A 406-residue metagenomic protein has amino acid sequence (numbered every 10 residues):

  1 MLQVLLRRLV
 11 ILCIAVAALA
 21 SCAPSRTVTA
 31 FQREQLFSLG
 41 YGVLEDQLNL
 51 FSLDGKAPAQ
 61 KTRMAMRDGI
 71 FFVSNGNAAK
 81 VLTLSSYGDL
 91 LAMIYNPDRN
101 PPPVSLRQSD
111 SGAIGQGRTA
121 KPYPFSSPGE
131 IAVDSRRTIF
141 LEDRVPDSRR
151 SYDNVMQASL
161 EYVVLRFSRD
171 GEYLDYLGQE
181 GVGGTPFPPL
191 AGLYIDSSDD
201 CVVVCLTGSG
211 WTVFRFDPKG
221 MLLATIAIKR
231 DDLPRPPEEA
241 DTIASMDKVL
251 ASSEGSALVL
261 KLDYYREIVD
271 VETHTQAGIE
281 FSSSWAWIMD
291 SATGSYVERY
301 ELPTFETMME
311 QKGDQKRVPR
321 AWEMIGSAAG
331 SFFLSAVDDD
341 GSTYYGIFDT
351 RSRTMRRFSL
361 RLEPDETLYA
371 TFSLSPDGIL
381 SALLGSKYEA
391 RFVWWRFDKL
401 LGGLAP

Functional and structural regions predicted by a protein language model:
M1-V10: Bacterial N-terminal signal peptides that target proteins for export
V10-A18: Bacterial N-terminal signal peptides
S21-P406: Eukaryotic scaffold repeat domains enriched in small/polar residues
